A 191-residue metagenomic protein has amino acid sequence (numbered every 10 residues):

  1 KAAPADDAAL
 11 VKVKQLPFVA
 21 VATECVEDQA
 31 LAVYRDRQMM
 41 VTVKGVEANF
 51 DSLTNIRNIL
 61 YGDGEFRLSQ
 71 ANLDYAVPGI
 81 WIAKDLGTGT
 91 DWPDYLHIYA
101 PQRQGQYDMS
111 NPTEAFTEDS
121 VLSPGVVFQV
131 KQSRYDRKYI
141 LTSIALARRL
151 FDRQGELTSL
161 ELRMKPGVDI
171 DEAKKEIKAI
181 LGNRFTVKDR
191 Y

Functional and structural regions predicted by a protein language model:
K1-T42, A48-N55, I59-N72: Hydrophobic, regular-secondary-structure patches
D28, A48, W81-K84, P101-G105 (+1 more regions): Short acidic/polar capping segments at secondary-structure boundaries
D36, R67-A71, G89-T90, A115-T117 (+2 more regions): Solvent-exposed alpha-helices and their adjacent loops that cap or buttress functional pockets in soluble metabolic
T54, P78-P93: Short, solvent-exposed hinge/capping segments at secondary-structure junctions
D74-Y75, Y139: A residue-level structural signature of the nucleotidyltransferase/glycosyltransferase Rossmann-like core
Y95-Y99: Acidic, Ser/Thr/Gly/Pro-rich low-complexity segments that form flexible
P101-Q106, N111-Y191: Mechanotransmission and gating elements of multispan inner-membrane complexes involved in transport and envelope
